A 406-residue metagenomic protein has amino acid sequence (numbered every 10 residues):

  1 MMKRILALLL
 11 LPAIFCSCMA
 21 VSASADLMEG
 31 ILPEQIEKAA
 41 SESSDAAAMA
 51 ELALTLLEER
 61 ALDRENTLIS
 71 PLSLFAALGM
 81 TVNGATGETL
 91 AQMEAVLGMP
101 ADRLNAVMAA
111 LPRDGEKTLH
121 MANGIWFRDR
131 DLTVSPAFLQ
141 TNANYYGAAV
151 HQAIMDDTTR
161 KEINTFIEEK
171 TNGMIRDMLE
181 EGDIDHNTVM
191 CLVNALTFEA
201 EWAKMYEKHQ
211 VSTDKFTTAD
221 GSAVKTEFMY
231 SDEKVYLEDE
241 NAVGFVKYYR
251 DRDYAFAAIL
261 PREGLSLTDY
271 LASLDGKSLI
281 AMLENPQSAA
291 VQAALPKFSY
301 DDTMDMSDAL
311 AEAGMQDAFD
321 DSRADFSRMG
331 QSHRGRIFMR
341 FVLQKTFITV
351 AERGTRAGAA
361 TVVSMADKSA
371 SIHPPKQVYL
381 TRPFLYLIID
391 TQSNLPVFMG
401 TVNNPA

Functional and structural regions predicted by a protein language model:
M1, I5-L10, I14, C18-I154: Detector for small/aliphatic-rich hydrophobic stretches
A46-A47, E263-L265: Glycosyltransferase-associated regions of secretory-pathway enzymes, highlighting luminal stem/catalytic domains
R64, L104-R262, D269, E284-S371: Non-catalytic, conformational "gating/processing" segments within enzyme and secreted inhibitor domains
L192, V243-I259, S371-A406: Extended hydrophobic
L265-S266, P396: Short beta-strands and strand-coil junctions in structured, solvent-facing domains, enriched
S266, Y270, L274-M282: Soluble, non-membrane globular domain cores that form compact, hydrophobic packing and curved binding surfaces
A272-D275, S364-A366, N403: Short, solvent-exposed amphipathic alpha-helical segments in soluble enzyme and RNA/protein-processing domains
